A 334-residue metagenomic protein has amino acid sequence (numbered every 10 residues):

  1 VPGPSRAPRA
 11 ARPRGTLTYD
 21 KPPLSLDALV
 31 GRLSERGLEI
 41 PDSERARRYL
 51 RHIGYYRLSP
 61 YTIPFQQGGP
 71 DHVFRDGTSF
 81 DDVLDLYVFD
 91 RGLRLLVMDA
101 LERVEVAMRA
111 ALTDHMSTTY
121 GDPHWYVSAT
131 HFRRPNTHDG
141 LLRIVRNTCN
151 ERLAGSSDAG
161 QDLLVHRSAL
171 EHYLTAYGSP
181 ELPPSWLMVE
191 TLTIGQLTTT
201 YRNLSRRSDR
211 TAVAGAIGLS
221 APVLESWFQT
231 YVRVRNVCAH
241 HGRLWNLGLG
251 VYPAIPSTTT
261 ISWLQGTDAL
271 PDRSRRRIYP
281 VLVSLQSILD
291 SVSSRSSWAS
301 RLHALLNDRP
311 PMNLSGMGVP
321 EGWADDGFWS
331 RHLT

Functional and structural regions predicted by a protein language model:
P2-T334: Long, contiguous internal "core" modules enriched in hydrophobic/ aromatic residues
